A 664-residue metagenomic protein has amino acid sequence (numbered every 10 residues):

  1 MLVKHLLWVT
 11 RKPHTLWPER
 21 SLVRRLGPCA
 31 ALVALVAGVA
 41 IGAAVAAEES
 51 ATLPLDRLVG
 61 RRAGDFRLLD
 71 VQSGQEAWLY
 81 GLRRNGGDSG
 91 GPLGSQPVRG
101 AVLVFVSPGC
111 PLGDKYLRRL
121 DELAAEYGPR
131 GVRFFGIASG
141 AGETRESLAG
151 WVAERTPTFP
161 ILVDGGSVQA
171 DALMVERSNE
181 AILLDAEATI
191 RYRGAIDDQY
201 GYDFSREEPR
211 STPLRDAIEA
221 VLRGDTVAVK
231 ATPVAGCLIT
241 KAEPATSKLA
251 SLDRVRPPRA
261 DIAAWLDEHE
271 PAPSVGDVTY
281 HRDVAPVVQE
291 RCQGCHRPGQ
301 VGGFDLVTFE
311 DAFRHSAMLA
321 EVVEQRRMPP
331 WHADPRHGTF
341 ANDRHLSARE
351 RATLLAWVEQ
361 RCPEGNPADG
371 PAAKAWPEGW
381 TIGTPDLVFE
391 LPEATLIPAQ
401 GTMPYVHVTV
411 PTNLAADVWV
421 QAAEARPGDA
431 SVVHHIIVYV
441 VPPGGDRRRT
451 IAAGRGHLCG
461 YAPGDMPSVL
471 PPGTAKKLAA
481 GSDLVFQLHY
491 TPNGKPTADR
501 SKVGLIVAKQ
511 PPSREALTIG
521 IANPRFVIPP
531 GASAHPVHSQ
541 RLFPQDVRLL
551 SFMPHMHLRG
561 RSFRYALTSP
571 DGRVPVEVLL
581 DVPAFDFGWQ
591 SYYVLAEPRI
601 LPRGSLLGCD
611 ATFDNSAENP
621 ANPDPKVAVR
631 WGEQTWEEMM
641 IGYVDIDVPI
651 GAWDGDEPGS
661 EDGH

Functional and structural regions predicted by a protein language model:
A43-L69, V98, V234-R259: N-proximal helix/coil linker or "cap" segments that precede and/or mark the start of modular domains
F66-A101, H269-G276: A short beta-strand-turn-helix
N85, Q96-D114, I218: Short active-site neighborhood of thiol/selenol oxidoreductases, capturing the structured segment around
D114-R155, L162-A172: Structural microenvironment flanking redox-active thiols in thiol-disulfide oxidoreductases
W151-A195: Short, internal strand/loop/helix patches that form the active-site neighborhood or redox-interaction surface
A186, I190-R254: Thiol-/selenol-based redox modules, centered on thioredoxin-like and closely related oxidoreductase domains
T232, E243-L414, V418, G481-Q487 (+1 more regions): Aromatic- and Gly/Pro-enriched helix-to-coil junctions and flexible linker segments
P330, P335-F340, D369-R548, P554-G663: Beta-strand-centric surfaces of beta-sandwich/beta-rich domains
